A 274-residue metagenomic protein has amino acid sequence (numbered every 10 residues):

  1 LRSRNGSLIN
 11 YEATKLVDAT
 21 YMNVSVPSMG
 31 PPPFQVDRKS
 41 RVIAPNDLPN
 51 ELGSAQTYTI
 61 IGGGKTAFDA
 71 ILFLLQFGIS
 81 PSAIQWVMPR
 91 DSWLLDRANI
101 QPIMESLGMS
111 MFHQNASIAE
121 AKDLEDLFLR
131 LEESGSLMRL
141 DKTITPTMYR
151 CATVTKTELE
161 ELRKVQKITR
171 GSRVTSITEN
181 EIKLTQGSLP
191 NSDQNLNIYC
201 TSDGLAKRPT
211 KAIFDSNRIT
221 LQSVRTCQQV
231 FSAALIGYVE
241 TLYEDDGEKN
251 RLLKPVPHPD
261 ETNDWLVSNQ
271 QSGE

Functional and structural regions predicted by a protein language model:
L1-V26, C151, E158-L184: Feature captures the FAD/FMN-dependent oxidoreductase FAD-binding
N10-V24, T59-I61, S192-G204: Short hydrophobic core segments
D18-G78, I84, N217-R225, Q229: Glycine-rich dinucleotide-binding loop and its adjacent helix/turn
M22, G63, P89-S92, R173 (+1 more regions): An acidic- and aromatic-residue-enriched active-site/binding cleft used to recognize and process polar
V26-P31, R97-A98, P209: Short, solvent-exposed loop/turn and secondary-structure capping segments
P32-F34, I100-M104, K211-N217: Short secondary-structure boundary/capping segments
L72, T169-R170, T175-E274: Glycine-enriched catalytic-core subsegment of oxygenase/oxidase enzymes
L75-T178, Q222-A234: Dinucleotide-binding/catalytic capping subdomain of oxidoreductase cores
